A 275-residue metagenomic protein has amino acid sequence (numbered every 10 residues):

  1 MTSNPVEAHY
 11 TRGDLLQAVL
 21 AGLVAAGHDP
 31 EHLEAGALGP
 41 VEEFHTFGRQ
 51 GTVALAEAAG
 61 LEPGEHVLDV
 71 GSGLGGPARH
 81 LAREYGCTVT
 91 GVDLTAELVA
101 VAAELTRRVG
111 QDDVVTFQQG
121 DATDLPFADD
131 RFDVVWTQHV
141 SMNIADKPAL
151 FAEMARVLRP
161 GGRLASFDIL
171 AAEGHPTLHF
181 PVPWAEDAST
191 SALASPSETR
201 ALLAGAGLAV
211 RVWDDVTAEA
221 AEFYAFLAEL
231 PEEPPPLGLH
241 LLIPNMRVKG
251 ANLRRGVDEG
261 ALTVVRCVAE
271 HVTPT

Functional and structural regions predicted by a protein language model:
M1-A25: N-terminal auxiliary segments of SAM/dcSAM-dependent transferases
H45-P63: Conserved alpha-helix/loop element of class I SAM-dependent methyltransferases that forms part of the SAM/SAH-binding
H66-V70, L74-D124: Class I SAM-dependent methyltransferase SAM/SAH-binding core
T123-V134: A short acidic, Gly/Pro-enriched loop at the edge of an enzyme's catalytic core that lines a small-molecule cofactor
P148-R163: A short glycine-rich, Lys/Arg-flanked "PGG" loop and its adjoining helix->strand segment in the class I
I169-T190: Short, glycine-/aromatic-enriched active-site segment of Class I SAM-dependent methyltransferases
S191-G207: Short alpha-helix
V212-T275: Conserved Class I S-adenosyl-L-methionine
